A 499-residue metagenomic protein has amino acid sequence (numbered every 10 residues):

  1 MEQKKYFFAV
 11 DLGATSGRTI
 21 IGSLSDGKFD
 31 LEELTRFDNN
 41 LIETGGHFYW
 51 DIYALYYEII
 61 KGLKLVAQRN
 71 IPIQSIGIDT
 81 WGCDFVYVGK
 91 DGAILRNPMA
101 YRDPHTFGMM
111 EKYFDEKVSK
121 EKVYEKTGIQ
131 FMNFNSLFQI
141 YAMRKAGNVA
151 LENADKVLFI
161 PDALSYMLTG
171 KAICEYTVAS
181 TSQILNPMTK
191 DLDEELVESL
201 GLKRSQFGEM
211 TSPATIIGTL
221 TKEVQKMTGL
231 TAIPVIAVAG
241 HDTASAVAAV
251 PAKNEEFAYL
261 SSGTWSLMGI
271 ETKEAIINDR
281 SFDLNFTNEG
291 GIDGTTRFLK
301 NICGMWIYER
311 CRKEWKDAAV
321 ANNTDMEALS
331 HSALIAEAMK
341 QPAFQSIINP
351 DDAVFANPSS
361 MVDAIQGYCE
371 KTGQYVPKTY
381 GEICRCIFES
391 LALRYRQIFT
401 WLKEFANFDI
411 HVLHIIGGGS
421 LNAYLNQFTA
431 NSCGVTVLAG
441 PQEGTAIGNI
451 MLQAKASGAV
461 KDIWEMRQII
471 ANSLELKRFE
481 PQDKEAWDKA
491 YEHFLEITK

Functional and structural regions predicted by a protein language model:
M1-R96, G108, E125, Q225-V235 (+2 more regions): N-terminal glycine/serine-rich phosphate-binding loop of ATP-dependent small-molecule kinases, especially carbohydrate
E2, A9, I21, F114-T127 (+8 more regions): Active-site core segments that coordinate phosphate-bearing ligands/cofactors across diverse enzyme families
A54-A67, T189-E195, R394-W401: Short, well-ordered amphipathic alpha-helical segments that serve as non-catalytic structural scaffolds within diverse
K64, Q68-Y101, Q130-F134, P161 (+2 more regions): Short beta-strand-loop/turn "lid" adjacent to the catalytic site in phosphate-handling enzymes
P72-T80, K156, E209, N407-G417: Short glycine-rich phosphate-binding loop at a beta-alpha junction
D79-D84, P213-A214, S262-W265, V412-S420: Glycine-rich beta-strand-to-loop/alpha-helix junction loops that act as flexible
M99-E116, M451: Short alpha-helix plus adjacent loop in nuclease-associated cores
N135-Y141: A charged, well-structured terminal subsegment
